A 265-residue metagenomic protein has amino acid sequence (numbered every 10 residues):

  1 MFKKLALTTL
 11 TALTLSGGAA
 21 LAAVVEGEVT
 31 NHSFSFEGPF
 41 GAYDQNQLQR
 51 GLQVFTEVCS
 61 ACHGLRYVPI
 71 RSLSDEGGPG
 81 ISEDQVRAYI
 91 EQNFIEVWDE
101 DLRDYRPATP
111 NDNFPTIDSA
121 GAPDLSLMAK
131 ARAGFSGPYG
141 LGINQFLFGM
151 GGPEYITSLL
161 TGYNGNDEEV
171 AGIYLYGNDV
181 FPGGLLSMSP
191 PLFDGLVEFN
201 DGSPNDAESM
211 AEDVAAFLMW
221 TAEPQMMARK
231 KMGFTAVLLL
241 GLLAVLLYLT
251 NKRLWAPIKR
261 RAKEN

Functional and structural regions predicted by a protein language model:
M1-T9: Bacterial N-terminal signal peptides that target proteins for export
T8-S16: Bacterial N-terminal signal peptides
G18-A22: Sec/Tat signal peptide C-region and signal peptidase I cleavage site
E28-Q53, G64-G78, G202-P204, A222 (+1 more regions): Electrostatic cytochrome c docking/interface patches
F55-R66, V214: The canonical Cys-X-X-Cys-His
Q92-P182: Membrane-proximal low-complexity regions enriched in glycine and acidic/polar residues
V180-P182, M188-E223: Extended, hydrophilic extramembrane loops/domains of integral membrane proteins
R229-M232, L238-N265: Juxtamembrane interface at the cytosolic side of transmembrane helices
